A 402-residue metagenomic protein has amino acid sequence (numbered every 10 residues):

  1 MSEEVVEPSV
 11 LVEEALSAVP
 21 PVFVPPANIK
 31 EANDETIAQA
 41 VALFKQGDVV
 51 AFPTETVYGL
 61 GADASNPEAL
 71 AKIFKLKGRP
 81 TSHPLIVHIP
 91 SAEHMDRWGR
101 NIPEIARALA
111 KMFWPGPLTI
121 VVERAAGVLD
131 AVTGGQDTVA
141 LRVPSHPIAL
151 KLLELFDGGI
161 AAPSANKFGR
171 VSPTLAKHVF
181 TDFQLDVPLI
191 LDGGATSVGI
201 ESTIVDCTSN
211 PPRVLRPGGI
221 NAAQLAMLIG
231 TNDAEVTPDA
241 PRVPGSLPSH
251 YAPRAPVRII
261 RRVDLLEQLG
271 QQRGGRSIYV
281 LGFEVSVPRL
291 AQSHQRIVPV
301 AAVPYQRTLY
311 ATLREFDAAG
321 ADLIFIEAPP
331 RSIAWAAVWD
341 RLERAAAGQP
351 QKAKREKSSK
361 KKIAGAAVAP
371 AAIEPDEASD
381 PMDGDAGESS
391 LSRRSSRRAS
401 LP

Functional and structural regions predicted by a protein language model:
S2-G365, P370, M382, R397 (+1 more regions): Active-site-adjacent structural elements in enzyme catalytic cores
A371-P375: Short linear regulatory motifs embedded in intrinsically disordered, acidic Ser/Thr-rich regions of nuclear proteins
G384-R393: Acidic, serine/threonine-rich low-complexity intrinsically disordered regions
